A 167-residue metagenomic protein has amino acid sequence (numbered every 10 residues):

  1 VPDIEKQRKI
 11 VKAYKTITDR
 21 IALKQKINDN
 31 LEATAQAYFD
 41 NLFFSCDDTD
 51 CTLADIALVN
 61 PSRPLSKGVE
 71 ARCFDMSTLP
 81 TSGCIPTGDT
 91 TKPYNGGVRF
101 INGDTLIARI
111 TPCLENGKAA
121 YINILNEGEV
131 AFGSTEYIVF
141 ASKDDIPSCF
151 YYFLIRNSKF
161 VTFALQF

Functional and structural regions predicted by a protein language model:
V1-R8, L53-P64, E129-F167: Basic, amphipathic alpha-helical recognition segments used for DNA target recognition
I4-S66, S82: Non-catalytic DNA-recognition/assembly elements of restriction-modification systems
T34, S77, I110-T111, I138 (+2 more regions): Anionic group-transfer/hydrolysis microenvironments
F44, P112, N116, N157-V161: Short, well-ordered loop/turn and helix-capping segments at boundaries between secondary-structure elements and domains
A54-A108, C113-G128, G133: Sequence-specific dsDNA recognition surfaces
